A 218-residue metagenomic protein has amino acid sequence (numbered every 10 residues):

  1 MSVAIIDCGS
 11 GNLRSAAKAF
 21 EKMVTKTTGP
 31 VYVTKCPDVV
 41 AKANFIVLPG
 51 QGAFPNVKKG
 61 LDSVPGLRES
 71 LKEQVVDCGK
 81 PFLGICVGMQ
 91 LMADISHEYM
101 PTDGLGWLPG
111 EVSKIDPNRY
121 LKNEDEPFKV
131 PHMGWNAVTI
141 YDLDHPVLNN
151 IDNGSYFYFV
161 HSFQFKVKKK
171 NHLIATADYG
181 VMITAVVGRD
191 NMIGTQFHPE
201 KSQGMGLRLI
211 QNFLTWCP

Functional and structural regions predicted by a protein language model:
M1, G134, N191-I193: Short amphipathic alpha-helical segments
M1-F82, V87, M100, E111-N123 (+3 more regions): N-terminal beta1-alpha1 cap of cysteine-dependent amidohydrolase-like domains
K35-P37, D142, Y179, K201: Short, well-ordered turn and helix-capping elements at secondary-structure junctions
E69, I95-D178: Pocket-forming structural segment of enzyme catalytic cores
L83, Y158, I193-T195: Hydrophobic/aromatic beta-strand patches that form the interior of the parallel beta-sheet core in alpha/beta enzyme
C86, H161, H198: Histidine-centered divalent metal-coordination motifs
L91-A93: Hydrolases whose catalytic domains are alpha/beta-hydrolase-1, hotdog thioesterase, or metallo-beta-lactamase-like
G154, Q164-P218: C-terminal and late-domain segments of enzyme folds
